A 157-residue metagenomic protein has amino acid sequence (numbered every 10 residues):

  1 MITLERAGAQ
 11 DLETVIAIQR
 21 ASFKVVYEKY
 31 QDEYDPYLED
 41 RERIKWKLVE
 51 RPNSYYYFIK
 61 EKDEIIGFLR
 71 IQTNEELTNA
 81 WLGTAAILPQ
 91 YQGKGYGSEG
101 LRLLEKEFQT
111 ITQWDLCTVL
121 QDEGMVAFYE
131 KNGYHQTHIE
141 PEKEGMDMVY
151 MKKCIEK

Functional and structural regions predicted by a protein language model:
T3-A17: A short beta-loop-alpha structural element at the N-terminal edge of CoA-dependent acyl/N-acetyltransferase catalytic
R20-W46: Conserved GNAT-fold acetyl-CoA-binding loop/helix
K45-Y57: A short helix-loop-beta-strand connector motif used in the catalytic cores of GNAT acetyltransferases and, in some
F58, E64-T73, N79-W81, A86: Conserved beta-strand in the GNAT
A85-Q92, T118-L120: A short, internal acetyl-CoA/4′-phosphopantetheine-binding micro-motif in the GNAT/acyltransferase core
Y91, G95-L103: Conserved acetyl-CoA pyrophosphate-binding loop and the N-cap/start of the following alpha-helix in GNAT-like
S98-E99, Q121-H138: Conserved active-site alpha-helix within GNAT-family acetyltransferase domains
F108-V119: Conserved GNAT acetyl-CoA-binding A-motif
